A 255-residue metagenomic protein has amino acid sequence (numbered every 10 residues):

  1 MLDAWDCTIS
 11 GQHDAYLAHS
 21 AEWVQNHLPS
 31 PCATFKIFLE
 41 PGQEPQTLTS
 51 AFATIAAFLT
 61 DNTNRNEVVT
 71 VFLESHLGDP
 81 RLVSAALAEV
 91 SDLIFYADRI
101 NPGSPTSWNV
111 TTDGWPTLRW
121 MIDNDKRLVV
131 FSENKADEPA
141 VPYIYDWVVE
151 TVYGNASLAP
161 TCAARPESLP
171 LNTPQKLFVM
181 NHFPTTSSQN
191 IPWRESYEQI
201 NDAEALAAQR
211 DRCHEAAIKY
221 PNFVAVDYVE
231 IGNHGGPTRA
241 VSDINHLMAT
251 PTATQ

Functional and structural regions predicted by a protein language model:
L2-Q255: Catalytic cores of phosphodiester-bond hydrolases, prominently lipid phosphodiesterases
